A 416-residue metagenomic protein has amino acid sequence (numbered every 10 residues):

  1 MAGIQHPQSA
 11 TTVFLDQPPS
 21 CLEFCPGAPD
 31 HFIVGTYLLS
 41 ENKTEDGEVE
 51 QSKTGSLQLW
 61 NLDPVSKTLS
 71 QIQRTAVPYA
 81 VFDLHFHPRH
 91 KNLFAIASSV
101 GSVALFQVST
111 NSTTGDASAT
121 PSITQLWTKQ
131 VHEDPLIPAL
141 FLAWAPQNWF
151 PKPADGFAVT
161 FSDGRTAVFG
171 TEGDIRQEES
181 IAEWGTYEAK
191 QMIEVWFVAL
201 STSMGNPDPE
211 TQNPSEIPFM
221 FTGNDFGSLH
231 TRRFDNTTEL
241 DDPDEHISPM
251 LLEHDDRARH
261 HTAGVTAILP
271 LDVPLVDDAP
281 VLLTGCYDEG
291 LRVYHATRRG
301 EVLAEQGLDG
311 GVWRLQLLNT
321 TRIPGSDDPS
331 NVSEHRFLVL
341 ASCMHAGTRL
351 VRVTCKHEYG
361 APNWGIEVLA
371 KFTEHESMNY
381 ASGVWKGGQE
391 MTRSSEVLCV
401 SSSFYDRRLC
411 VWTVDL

Functional and structural regions predicted by a protein language model:
M1-L38: N-terminal alpha-helical scaffolding segments that mark the starts of alpha-solenoid/helical-repeat architectures
A2-L15, N42, G47-P78, T110-A154 (+5 more regions): Inter-blade linker and blade-boundary elements of WD-repeat/beta-propeller domains
G27-D30, R89-N92, P153-D155, E216-P218 (+4 more regions): Short coil/turn segments that connect the beta-strands within blades of beta-propeller domains
F32-T36, E50-Q51, F94-S98, F157-F161 (+5 more regions): Conserved beta-strand element within WD40/beta-propeller blades
Y37-S40, D63, V100, S109 (+9 more regions): Residue-level signature of beta-propeller blades and closely related beta-rich strand-turn architectures in secreted
S56, S102, R165, D225-H230 (+3 more regions): A conserved positional marker within WD40/Gbeta-like beta-propeller blades
S330-M378: C-terminal hydrophobic structural anchor segments that stabilize assembly/packing rather than catalytic chemistry
A381-G383, E390-L416: Blade-level signature of beta-propeller repeat domains, shared across WD40, Kelch, NHL, RCC1 and BNR/Asp-box propellers
